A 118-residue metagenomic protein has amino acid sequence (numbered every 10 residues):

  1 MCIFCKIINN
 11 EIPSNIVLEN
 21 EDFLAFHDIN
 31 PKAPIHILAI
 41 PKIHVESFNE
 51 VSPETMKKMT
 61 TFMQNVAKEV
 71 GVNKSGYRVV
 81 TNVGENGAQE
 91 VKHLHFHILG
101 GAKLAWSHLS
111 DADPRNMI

Functional and structural regions predicted by a protein language model:
M1-I118: HIT superfamily nucleotide-processing domains
